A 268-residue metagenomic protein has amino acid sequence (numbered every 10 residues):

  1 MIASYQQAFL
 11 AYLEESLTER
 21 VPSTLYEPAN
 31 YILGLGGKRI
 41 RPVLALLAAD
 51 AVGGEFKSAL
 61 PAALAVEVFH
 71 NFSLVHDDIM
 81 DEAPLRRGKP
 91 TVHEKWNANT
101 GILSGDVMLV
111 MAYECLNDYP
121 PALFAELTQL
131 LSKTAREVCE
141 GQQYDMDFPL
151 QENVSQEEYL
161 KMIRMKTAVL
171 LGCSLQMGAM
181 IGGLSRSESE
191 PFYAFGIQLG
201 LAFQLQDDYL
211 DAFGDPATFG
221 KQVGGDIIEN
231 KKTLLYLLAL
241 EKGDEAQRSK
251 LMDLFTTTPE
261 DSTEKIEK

Functional and structural regions predicted by a protein language model:
M1-K268: All-alpha prenyltransferase/terpene-synthase fold signal
